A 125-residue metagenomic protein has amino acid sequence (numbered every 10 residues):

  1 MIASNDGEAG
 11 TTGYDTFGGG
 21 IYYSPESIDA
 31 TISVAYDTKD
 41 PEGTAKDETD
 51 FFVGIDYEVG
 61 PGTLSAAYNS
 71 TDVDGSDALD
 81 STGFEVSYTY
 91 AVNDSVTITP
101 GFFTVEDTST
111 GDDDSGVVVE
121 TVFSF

Functional and structural regions predicted by a protein language model:
M1-F125: Outer-membrane beta-barrel proteins
